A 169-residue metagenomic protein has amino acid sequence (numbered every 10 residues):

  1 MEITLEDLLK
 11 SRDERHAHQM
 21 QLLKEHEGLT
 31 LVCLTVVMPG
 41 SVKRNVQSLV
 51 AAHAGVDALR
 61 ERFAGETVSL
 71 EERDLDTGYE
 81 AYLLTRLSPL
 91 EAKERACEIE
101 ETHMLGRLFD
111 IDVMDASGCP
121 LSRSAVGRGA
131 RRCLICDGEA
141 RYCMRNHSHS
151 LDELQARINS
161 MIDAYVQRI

Functional and structural regions predicted by a protein language model:
M1-E66, D74-D76, E94-I169: Long, contiguous binding/interaction regions
V36-M38, L83-P89: Short beta-strand-to-loop capping motifs
V68-S69, L75-R86: Aromatic-anchored, charged helix-turn/loop surface patch used as a conserved interaction hotspot
